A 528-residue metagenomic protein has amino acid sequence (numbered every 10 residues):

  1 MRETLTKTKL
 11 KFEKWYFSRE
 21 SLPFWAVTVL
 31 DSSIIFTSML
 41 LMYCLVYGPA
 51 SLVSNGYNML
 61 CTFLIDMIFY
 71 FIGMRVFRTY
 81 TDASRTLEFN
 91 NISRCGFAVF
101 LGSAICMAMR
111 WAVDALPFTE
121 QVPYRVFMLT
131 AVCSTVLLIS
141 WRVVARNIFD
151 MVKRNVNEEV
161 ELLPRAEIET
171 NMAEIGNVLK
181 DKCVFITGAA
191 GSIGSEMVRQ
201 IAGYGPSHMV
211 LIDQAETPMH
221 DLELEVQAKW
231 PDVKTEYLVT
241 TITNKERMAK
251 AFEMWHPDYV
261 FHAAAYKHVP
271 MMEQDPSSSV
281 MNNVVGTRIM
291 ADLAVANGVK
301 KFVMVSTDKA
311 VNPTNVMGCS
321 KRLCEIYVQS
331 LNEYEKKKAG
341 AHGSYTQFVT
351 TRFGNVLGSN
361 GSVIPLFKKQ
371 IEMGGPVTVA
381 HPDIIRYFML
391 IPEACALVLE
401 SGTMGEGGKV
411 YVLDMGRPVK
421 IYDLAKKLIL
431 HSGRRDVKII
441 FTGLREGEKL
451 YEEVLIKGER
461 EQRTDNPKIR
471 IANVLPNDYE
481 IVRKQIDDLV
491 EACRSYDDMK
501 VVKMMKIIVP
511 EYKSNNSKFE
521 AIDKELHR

Functional and structural regions predicted by a protein language model:
M1-F12, K153-C183, V295: Flexible, Lys/Arg-rich cytosolic regulatory linkers and terminal tails that connect or flank
M1-R154, M248: Signature of alpha-helical transmembrane segments in polytopic membrane proteins
E174, V178, S330-R528: Strand-loop microenvironment adjacent to phosphate/nucleotide-handling motifs in alpha/beta enzyme folds
V184-A202: N-terminal Rossmann NAD(P)H-binding glycine-rich loop of SDR-like oxidoreductase domains
P206-D221: Conserved glycine-rich Rossmann-like NAD(P)H-binding loop of the short-chain dehydrogenase/reductase
P206-S207, F252-F261, V269, V299: Proline-aspartate-enriched helix->loop->beta-strand connector
L238-Y259, G447: Conserved Rossmann-fold cofactor-binding substructure of NAD(P)-dependent oxidoreductases
H262, Y266-I326, S330, K336-A339: Conserved Rossmann-fold NAD(P)-dependent oxidoreductase catalytic core, especially the SDR/UDP-sugar
